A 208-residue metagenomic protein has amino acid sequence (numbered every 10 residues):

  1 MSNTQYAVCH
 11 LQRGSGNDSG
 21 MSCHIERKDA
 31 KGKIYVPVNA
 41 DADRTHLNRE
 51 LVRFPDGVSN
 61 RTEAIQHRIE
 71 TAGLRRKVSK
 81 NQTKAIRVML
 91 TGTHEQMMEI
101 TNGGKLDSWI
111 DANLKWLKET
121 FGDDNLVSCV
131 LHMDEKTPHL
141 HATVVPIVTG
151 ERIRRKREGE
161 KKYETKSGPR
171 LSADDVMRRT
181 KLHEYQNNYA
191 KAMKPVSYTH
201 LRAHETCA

Functional and structural regions predicted by a protein language model:
M1-Q186, A190, V196: N-terminal, leucine/charged-rich tether regions that mediate assembly and partner docking in large macromolecular
H200-A208: Single conserved hydrophobic/aromatic residue that forms the stacking wall/gate of nucleotide- or nucleobase-binding
